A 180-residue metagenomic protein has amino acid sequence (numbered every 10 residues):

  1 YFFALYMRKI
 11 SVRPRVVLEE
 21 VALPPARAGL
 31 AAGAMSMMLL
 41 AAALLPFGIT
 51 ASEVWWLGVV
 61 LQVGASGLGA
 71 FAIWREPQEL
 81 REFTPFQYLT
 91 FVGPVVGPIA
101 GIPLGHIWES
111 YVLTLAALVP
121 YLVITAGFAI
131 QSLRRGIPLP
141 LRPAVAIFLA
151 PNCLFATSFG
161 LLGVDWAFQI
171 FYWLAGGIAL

Functional and structural regions predicted by a protein language model:
Y1, I137-V145, V164-L180: C-terminal transmembrane helix-loop-helix hairpin of multi-pass membrane proteins
Y1-F3, I49-V63, W108-L122, Q169-G177: Structural signature of hydrophobic alpha-helical transmembrane segments
F2-L5, M38, A42: N-terminal, well-ordered alpha-helical segments
F2-V16, V59-R75, L118-S132, P151 (+1 more regions): Hydrophobic, membrane-facing alpha-helical anchors
I10, I49, I73, I99-I102 (+7 more regions): Weak global preference for isoleucine
V12-L39, W55-G58, F71-I99, T114 (+2 more regions): Juxtamembrane helix-loop boundaries in multi-pass membrane proteins
M38-L40, F47, Q62: A short acidic, glycine/proline-enriched capping/turn motif at secondary-structure boundaries, especially helix N-cap
A42-E53, I99-Y111, F159-Q169: Helix-coil boundary and interhelical linker segments in multi-pass alpha-helical membrane proteins
